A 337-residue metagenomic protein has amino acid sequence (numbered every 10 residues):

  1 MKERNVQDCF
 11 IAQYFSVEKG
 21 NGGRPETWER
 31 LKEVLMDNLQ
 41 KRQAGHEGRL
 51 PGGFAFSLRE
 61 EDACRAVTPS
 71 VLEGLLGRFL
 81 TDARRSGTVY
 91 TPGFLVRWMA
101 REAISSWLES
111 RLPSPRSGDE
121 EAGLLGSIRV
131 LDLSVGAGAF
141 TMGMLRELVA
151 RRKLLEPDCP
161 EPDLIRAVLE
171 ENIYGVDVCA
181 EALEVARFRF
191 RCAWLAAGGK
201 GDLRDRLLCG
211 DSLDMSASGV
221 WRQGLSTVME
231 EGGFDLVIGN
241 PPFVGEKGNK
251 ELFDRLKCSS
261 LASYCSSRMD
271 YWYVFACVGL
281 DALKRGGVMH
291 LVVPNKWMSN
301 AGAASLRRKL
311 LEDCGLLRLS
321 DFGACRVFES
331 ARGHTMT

Functional and structural regions predicted by a protein language model:
M1, N5, I11, A139-M142 (+4 more regions): Signature of N6-adenine DNA methyltransferases within the class I
M1-Y174, A182, D211, M215-S216 (+3 more regions): Class I S-adenosyl-L-methionine
